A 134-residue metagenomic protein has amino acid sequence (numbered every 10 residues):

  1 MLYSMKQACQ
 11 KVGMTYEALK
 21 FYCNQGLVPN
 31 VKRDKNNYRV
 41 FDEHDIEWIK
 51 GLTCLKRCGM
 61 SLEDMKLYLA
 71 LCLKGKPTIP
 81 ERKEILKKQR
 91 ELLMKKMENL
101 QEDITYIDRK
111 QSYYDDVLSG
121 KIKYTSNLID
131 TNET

Functional and structural regions predicted by a protein language model:
M1-L69: Basic helix-turn-helix/winged-helix DNA-binding cores and closely related short helical interaction motifs
K50-L52, L62-D64, L71, T78 (+2 more regions): Short, surface-exposed linear patches
R57-Q89: Amphipathic alpha-helical dimerization/coiled-coil segments that flank or bridge DNA-binding/regulatory modules
K76-T134: C-terminal regulatory/oligomerization modules of transcriptional regulators
